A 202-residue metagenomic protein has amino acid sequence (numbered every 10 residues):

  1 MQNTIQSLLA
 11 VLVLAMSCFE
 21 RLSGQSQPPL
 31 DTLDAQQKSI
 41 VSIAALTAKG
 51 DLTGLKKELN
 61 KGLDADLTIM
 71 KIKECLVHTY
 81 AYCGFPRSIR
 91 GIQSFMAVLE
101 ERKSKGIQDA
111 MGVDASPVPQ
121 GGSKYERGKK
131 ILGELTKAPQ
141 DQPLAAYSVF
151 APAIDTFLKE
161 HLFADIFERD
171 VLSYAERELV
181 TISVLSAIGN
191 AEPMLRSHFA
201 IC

Functional and structural regions predicted by a protein language model:
M1-Q27: Bacterial Sec-dependent N-terminal signal peptides
L22-Q37, A48-A65, M70-K71, A81 (+3 more regions): Acidic, glycine/proline-rich low-complexity segments that act as flexible tails and inter-domain linkers
K38-K49, E178-A191: Amphipathic, charged-and-aliphatic alpha-helical interface segments that function as noncatalytic docking
C75-L76: Non-catalytic tandem-repeat scaffold regions and their flanking low-complexity/translocation tails
E192-F199: Short conserved catalytic/interaction loops centered on acidic-Pro-aromatic/His motifs
